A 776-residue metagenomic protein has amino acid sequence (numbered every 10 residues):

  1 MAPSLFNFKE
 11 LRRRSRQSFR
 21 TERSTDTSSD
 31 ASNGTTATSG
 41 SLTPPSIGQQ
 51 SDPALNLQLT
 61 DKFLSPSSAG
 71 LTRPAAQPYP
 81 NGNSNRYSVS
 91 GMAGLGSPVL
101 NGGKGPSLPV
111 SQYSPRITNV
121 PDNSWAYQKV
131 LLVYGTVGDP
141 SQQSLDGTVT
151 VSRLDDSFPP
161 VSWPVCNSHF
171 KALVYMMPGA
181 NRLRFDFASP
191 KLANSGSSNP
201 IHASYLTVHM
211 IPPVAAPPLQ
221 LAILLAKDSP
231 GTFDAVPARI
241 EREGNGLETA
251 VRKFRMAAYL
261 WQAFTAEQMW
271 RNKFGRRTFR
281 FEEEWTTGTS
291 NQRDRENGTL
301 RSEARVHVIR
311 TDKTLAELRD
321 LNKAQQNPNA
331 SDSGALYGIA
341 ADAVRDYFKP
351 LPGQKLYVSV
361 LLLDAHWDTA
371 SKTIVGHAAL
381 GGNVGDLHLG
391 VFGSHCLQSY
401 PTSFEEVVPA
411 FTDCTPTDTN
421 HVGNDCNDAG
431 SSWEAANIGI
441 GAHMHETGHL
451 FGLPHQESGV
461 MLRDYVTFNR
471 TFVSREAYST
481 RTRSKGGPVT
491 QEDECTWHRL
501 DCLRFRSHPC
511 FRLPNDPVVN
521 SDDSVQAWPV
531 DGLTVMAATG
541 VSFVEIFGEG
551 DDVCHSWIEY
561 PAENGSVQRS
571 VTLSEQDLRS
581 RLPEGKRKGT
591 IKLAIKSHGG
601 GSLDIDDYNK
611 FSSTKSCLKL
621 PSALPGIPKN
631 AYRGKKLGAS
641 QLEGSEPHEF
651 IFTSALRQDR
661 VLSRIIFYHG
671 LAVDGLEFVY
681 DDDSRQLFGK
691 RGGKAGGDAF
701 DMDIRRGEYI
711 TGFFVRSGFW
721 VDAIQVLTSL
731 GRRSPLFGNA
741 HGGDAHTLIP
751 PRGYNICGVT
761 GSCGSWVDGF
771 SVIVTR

Functional and structural regions predicted by a protein language model:
M1-S107: Fungal intrinsically disordered, low-complexity serine/threonine- and proline-rich regulatory regions
N33, P44-S65, L71-A75, S84 (+6 more regions): Replace "(M1/M4/M9/M12/WLM)" with "(e.g., M1/M4/M8/M9/M12/M26/WLM)" and add "not limited to" to clarify scope
V89-P217, Q526-K629: Beta-strand-enriched, solvent-exposed domains that form extended recognition/catalytic surfaces
F158-P159, K171-P178, S189-H388, H395 (+1 more regions): Propeptide-to-catalytic entry region of secreted or membrane-anchored zinc metalloproteases
S229-T232, W367-S371, S399-P401, S458-V460 (+3 more regions): Eukaryotic short linear interaction motifs
T373-W433: Active-site scaffold of zinc-dependent metalloenzymes
N437-P454: Active-site recognition of the HExxH zinc-binding catalytic motif
A623-R776: Lectin-type carbohydrate-recognition ectodomains
